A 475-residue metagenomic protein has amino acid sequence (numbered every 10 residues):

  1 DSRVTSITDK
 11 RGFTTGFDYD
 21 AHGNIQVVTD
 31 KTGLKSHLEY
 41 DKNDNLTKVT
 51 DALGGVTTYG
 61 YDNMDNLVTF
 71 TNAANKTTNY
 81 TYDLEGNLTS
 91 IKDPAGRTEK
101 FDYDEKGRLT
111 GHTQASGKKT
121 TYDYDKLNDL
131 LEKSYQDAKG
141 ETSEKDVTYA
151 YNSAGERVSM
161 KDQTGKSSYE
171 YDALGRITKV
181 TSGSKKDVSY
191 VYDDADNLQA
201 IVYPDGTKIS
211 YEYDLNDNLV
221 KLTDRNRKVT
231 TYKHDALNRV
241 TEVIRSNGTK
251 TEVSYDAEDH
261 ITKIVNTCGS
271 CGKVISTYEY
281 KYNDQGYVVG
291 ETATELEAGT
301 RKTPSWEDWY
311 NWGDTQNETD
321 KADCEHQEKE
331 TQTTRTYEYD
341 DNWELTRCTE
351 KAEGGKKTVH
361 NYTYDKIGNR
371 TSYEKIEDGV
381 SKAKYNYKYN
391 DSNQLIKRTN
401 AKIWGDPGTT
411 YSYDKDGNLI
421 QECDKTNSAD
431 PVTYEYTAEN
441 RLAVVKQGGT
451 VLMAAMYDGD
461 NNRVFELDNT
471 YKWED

Functional and structural regions predicted by a protein language model:
D1-R3, N63, A154, R441 (+1 more regions): Short, intrinsically disordered, charge-balanced linker/junction segments flanking boundaries in proteins
R3, N24, N45, N66 (+16 more regions): Generic structural signal for coil-to-beta-strand starts
S6-R11, V27-G33, K48-L53, T69-A74 (+19 more regions): Beta-turn initiation residues at beta-strand->coil junctions
D9-R11, D20, D30-T32, D41 (+29 more regions): Acidic/polar residues in short coil/turn loops that connect beta-strands within repeat-based beta-sheet scaffolds
T14, K35, V56, T77 (+15 more regions): Short loop/turn microsegments at loop-to-beta-strand junctions
F17, L38, Y59, Y80 (+16 more regions): A residue-level detector for well-ordered beta-strand positions
Y122, N128, E132-S134, E144 (+13 more regions): Short secondary-structure transition motifs
W404, T409-R441: Extracellular repeat-rich scaffold modules on cell surfaces
